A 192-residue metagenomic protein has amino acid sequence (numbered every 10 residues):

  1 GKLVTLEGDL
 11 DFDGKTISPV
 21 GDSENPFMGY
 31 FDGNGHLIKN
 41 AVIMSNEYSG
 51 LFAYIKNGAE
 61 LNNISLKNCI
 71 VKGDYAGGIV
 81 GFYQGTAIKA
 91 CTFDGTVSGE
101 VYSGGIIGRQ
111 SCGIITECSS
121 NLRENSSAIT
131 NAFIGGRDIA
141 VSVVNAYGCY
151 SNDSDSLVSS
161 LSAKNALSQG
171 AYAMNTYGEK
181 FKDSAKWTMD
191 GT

Functional and structural regions predicted by a protein language model:
G1-T192: Surface-exposed repetitive/solenoidal architectures
